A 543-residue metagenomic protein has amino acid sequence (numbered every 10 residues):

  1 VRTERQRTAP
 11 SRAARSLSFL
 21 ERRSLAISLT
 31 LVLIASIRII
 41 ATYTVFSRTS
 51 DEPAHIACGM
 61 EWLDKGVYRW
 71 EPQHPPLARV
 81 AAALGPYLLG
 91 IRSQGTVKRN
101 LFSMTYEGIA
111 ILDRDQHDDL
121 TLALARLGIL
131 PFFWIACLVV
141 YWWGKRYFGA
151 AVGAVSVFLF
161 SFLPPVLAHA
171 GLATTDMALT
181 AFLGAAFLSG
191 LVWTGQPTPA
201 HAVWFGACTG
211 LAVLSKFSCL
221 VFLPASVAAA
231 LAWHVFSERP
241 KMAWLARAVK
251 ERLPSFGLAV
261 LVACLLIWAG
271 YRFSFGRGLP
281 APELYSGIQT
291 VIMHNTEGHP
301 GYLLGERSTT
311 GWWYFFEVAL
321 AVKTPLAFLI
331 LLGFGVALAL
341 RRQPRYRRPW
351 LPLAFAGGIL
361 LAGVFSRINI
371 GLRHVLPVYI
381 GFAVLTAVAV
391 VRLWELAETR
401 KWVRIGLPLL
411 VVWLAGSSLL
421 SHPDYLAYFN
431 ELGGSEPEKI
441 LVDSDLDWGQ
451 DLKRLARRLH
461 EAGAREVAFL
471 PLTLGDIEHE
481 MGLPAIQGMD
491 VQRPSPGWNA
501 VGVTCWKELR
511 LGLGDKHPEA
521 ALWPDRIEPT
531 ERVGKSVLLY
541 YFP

Functional and structural regions predicted by a protein language model:
R2-R7, R12, L419, N430-P543: C-terminal luminal/periplasmic domains and tails of membrane-associated envelope-modifying transferases
T3, L29-L31, P224, F256-L265 (+4 more regions): Signature aromatic-anchored transmembrane alpha helix within multi-pass, membrane-resident enzymes that catalyze glycan
T3, Y68-G128, R277-T309: Interfacial juxtamembrane loops and adjacent helix segments that form the catalytic/substrate-binding surfaces
L31-V32, S156-S161, L188, T209 (+1 more regions): Short helix- or helix-capping micro-motifs that position conserved polar/aromatic residues at function-defining sites
V32, L332-F334, Q343-V364, P518 (+1 more regions): Transmembrane alpha-helix segments characteristic of polytopic inner-membrane glycan-assembly/cell-envelope
L127-Y147, A185, S189, L340: Transmembrane-helix motifs of polytopic, lipid-linked glycan transferases
A186-A202: Membrane-interface transmembrane helices that cradle and orient dolichyl/undecaprenyl
A319, T324-Y346: Hydrophobic, aromatic-rich transmembrane alpha-helices and their immediate juxtamembrane boundary segments
